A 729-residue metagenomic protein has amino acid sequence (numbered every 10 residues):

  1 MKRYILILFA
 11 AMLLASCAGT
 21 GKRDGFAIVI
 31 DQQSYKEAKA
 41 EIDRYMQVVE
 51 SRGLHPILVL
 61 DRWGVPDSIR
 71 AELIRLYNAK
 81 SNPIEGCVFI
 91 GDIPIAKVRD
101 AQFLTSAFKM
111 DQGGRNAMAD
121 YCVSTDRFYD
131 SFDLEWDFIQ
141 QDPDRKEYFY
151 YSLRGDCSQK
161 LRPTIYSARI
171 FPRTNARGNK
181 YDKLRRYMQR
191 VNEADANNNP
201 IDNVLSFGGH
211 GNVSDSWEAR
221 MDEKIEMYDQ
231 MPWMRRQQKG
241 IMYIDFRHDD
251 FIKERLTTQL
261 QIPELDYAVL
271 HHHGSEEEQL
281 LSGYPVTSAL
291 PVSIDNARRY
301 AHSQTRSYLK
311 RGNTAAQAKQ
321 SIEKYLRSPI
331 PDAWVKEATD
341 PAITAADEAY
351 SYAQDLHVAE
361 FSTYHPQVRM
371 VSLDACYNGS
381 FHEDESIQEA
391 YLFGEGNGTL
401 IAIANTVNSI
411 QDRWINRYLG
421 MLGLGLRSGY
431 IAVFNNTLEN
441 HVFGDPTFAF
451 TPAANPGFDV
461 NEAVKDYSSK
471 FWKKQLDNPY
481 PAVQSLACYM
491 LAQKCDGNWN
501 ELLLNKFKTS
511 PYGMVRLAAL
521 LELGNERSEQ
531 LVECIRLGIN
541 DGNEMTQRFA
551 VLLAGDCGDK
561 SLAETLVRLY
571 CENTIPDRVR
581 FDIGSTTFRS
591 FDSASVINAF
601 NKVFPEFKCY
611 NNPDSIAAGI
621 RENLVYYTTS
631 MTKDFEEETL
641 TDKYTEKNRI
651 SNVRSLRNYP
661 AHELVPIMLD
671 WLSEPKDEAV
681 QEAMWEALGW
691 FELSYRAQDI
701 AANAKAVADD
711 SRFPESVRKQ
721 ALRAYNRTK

Functional and structural regions predicted by a protein language model:
A15-S16: C-terminal motif of bacterial Sec signal peptides marking the signal peptidase cleavage site
R23-F26, S51-P56, S81-G86, N199-V204 (+5 more regions): Loop/turn elements at helix/coil->beta-strand transitions in domains of secreted/extracellular proteins
D67-D250, T257-Y267, G274-L290, I294: Structured catalytic cores of large enzymes
A119-R186, N296-W414: Catalytic cores of nucleophile-dependent amide-cleaving enzymes
I415-G497, M514-A518: Caspase-like cysteine protease fold
V460-A463, A482-C495, M514-R527, Q547-D559 (+5 more regions): Structural detector for internal amphipathic alpha-helices that build alpha-solenoid repeat scaffolds
K465-Q475, D496-F507, S528-I539, D559-C571 (+4 more regions): Amphipathic alpha-helical scaffolding segments comprising HEAT/armadillo-like alpha-solenoid repeats
K474-A482, K506-M514, L537-M545, L569-R578 (+4 more regions): Short coil turns that connect the paired helices of HEAT/ARM alpha-solenoid repeats
